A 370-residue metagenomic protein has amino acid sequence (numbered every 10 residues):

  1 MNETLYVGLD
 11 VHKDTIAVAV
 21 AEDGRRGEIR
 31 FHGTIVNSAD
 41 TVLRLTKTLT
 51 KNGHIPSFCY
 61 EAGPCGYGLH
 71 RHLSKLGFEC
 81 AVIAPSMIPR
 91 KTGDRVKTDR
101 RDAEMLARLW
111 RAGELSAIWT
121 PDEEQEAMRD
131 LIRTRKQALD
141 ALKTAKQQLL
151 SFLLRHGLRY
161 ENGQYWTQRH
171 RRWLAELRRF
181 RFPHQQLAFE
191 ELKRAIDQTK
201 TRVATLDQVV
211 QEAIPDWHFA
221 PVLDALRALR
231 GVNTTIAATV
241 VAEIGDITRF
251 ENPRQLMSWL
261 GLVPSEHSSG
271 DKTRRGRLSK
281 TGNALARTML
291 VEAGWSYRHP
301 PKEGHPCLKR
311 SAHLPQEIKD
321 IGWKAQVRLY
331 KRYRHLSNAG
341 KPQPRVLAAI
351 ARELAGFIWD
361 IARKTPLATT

Functional and structural regions predicted by a protein language model:
N2-E22, L106: Gly/Thr-rich phosphate-binding beta-strand-loop-beta motif of the actin/hexokinase/Hsp70
G8, H54-G63, L106, G294: Acidic beta-strand-to-loop metal/phosphate-binding motif
D14-T41: Short glycine-rich, Thr/Ser-proximal phosphate-binding strand/loop in the N-terminal lobe of ATP-dependent enzymes
A39-S57: Short, basic/hydrophobic alpha-helical segments
P56-S74, I88: Short beta-strand-loop/turn "lid" adjacent to the catalytic site in phosphate-handling enzymes
S74, A81-R133, Q137, R172-E176 (+1 more regions): Short alpha-helix plus adjacent loop in nuclease-associated cores
K91, T98, D224-A228, T234-A339 (+1 more regions): Phosphate-backbone recognition surface of nucleic-acid-processing proteins
R133-A225: Glycine-rich, often acidic, oxyanion-interacting loops/wings at catalytic, nucleic-acid, or phospho-protein interfaces
